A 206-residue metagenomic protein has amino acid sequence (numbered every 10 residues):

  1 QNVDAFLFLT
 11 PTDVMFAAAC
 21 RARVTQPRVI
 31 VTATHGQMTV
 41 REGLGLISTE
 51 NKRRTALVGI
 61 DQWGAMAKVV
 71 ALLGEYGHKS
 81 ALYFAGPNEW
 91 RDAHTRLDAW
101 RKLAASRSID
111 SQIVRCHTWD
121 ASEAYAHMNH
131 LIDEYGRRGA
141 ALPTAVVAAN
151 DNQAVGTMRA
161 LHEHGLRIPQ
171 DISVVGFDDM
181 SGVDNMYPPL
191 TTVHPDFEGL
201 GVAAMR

Functional and structural regions predicted by a protein language model:
Q1-L9, D98-R101, A105: Amphipathic helical "hinge" segments at domain boundaries
N2-P11, I30-T32, L82-A85, V114-R115 (+2 more regions): Periplasmic-binding protein-like
N2-V3, G77-S80, D110, L142 (+2 more regions): Short loop/turn motifs at secondary-structure junctions
P11-A65, N152, D178-L190: Flexible loop/hinge segments that line or gate small-molecule binding clefts
M15-R21, A99, G156-A160: A short acidic, amphipathic alpha-helical/loop segment
G36-Y83, H94, D98, A121-I132 (+2 more regions): Hydrophobic alpha-helical segments within soluble ligand-binding/sensing domains
T55, N129, D133-R206: Flexible loop/turn connectors
A105-V147: C-terminal regulatory
